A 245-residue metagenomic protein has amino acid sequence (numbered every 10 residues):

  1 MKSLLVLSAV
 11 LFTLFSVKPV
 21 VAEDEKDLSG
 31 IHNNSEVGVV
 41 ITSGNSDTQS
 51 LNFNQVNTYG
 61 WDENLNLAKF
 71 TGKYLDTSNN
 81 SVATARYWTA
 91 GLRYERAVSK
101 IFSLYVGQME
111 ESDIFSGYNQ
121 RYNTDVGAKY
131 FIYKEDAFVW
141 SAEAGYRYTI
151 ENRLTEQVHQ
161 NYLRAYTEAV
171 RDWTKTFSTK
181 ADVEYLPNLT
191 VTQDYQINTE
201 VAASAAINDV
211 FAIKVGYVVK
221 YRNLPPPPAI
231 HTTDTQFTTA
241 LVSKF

Functional and structural regions predicted by a protein language model:
M1-G30, F245: Cleavable N-terminal export/targeting peptides
K26-I41, N64-K69: Transmembrane beta-strand segments of Gram-negative outer membrane beta-barrel proteins
S29-I31, D47-L51, T84-W88, Q120-T124 (+4 more regions): Residues that define the transmembrane beta-barrel architecture of outer-membrane proteins
V37-V39, Q55, A68-Y74, L92 (+6 more regions): Transmembrane beta-barrel strands of outer-membrane/channel proteins
G38, V56-G60, R93-E95, M109 (+5 more regions): Transmembrane beta-barrel domains of outer membrane proteins
V40-G44, G60, K73-N79, A97 (+5 more regions): Sequence/structural signature of outer-membrane beta-barrel proteins
D62-A68, I101-L104, D136-W140, W173-T179 (+1 more regions): Repeated loop/turn-to-beta-strand initiation elements of outer-membrane beta-barrel proteins
D125, A203-A206, V210, T233-F245: Outer-membrane beta-barrel "beta-signal"
